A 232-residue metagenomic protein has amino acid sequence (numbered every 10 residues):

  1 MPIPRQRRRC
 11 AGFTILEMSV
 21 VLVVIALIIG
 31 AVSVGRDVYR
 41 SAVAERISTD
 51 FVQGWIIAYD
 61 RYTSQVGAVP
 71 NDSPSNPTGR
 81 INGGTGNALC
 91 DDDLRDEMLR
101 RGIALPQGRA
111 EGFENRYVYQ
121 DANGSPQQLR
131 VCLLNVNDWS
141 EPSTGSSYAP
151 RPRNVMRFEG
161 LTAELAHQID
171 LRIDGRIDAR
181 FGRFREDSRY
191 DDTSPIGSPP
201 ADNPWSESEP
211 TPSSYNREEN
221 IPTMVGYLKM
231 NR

Functional and structural regions predicted by a protein language model:
P2, R7-R40: N-terminal single-pass transmembrane signal-anchor helix
Q6-R7, T49, Q53, D72-P77: Short, flexible helix-coil linker/hinge segments at the edges of structured domains or between repeats
D37-P70: Membrane-proximal N-terminal amphipathic helix
I47, F51, G86-C90, R157 (+1 more regions): Extracytoplasmic/periplasmic, Sec-exported soluble proteins
Y62-L99: Short, glycine/small-hydrophobic-rich surface segments
D92-P222: Intrinsically disordered, low-complexity regions enriched in Pro/Ser/Thr/Gly and acidic residues
E218-R232: Short, low-complexity, Pro/Ser/Thr/Gly-rich segments in the mature regions of secreted, periplasmic
